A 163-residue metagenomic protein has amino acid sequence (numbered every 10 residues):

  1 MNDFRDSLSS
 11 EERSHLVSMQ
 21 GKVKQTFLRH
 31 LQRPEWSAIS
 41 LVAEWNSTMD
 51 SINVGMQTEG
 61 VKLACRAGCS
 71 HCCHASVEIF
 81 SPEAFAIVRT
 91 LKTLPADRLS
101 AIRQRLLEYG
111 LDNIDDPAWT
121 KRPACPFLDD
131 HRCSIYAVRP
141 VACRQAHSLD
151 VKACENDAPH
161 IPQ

Functional and structural regions predicted by a protein language model:
M1-Q163: Hydrophobic scaffolds flanking metal-cofactor catalytic centers in soluble metalloenzymes
